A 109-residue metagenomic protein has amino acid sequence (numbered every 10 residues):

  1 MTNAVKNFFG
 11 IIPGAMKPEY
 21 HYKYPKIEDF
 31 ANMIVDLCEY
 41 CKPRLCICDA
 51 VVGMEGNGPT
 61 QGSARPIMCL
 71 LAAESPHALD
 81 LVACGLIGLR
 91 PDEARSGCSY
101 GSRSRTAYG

Functional and structural regions predicted by a protein language model:
M1-G109: Extended, low-polarity segments enriched in aliphatic/aromatic residues
